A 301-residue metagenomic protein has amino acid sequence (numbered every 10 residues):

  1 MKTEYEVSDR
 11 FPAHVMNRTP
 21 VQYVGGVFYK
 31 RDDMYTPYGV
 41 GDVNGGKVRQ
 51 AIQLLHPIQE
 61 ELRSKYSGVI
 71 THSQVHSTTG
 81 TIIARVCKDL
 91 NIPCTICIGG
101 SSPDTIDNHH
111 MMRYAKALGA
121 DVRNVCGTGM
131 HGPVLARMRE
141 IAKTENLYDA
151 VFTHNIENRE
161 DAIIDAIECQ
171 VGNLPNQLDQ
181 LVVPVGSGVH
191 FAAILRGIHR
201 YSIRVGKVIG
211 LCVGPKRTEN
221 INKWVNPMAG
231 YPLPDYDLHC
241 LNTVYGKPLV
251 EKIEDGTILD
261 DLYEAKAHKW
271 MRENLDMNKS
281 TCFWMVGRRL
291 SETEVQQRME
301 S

Functional and structural regions predicted by a protein language model:
M1-S67: Positively charged, low-complexity intrinsically disordered leader regions
L54, T81-T128, T218-A229: Active-site-proximal loop->helix
H56-E61, T81-P93, L195-S202, W270-M277: Alpha-helix C-terminal capping segments
K65-V86, L90-G99, Q180-S187: A short, small-residue-rich loop immediately preceding and capping a beta-strand
S73-T81, S102-D104, V183-I194, Y263-A267 (+1 more regions): Gly/Ser/Thr-rich loops at beta-strand to alpha-helix junctions that form or flank small-molecule/cofactor-binding
S101-Q177, D237-I258: Small/polar-residue-rich loop-to-helix segments that shape phosphate-bearing ligand pockets
I167-L174, L178-A193: Internal active-site segments that recognize and position negatively charged phosphoryl groups and nucleotide moieties
R200, V205-M277, Q297-S301: Active-site/ligand-binding loops adjacent to catalytic centers
